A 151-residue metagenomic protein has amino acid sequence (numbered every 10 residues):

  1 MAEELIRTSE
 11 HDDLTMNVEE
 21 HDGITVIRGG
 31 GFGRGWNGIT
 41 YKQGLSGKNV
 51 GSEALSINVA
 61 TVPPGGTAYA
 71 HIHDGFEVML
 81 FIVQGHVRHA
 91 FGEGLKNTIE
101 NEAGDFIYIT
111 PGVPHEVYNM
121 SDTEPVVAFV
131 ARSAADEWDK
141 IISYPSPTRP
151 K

Functional and structural regions predicted by a protein language model:
M1-A54, Y69, S143-K151: A short, N-terminal "cap"/entry segment at the start of jelly-roll beta-barrel domains of the cupin/DSBH fold
Q43, N58-D74: Conserved short histidine dyad/triad with adjacent acidic residue
V50, G75, G94, D122-E124: Short strand-connecting beta-turns/loops that link adjacent beta-strands
I57-A60, M79, Y108, T123-K140: A short hydrophobic beta-strand segment most commonly corresponding to one strand of the jelly-roll/cupin
V59, I72, V83, F91-E93 (+2 more regions): Residue-level recognition of conserved beta-strand positions in structured domain cores
V62-G65, F91, N101-S121, R132-S133: Conserved metal-binding segment of the jelly-roll/cupin
T67, F76-A103: A short beta-strand-loop-beta hairpin characteristic of the jelly-roll/cupin
